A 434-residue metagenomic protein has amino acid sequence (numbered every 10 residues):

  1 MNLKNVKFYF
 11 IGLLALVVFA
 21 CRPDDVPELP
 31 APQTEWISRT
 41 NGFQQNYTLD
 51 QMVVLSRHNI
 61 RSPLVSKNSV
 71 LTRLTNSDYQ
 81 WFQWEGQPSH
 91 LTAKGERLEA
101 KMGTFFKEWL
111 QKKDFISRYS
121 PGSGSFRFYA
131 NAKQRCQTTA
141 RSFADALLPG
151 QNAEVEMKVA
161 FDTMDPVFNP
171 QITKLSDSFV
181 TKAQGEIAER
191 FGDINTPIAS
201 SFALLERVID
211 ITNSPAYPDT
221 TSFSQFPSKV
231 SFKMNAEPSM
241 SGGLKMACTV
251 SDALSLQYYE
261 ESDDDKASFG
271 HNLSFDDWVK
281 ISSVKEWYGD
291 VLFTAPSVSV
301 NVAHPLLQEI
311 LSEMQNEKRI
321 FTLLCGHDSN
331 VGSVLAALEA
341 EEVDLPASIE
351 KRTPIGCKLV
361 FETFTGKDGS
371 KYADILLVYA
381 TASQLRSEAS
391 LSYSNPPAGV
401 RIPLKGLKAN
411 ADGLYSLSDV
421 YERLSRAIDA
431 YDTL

Functional and structural regions predicted by a protein language model:
M1-F10: Bacterial N-terminal signal peptides that target proteins for export
I11-A15: Hydrophobic alpha-helical targeting segments used for export or membrane insertion
V17-A20: C-terminal motif of bacterial Sec signal peptides marking the signal peptidase cleavage site
R22-D24: Bacterial signal peptide processing site
V26-S125, N131-T322, G326-L434: Signature for phosphate-centric chemistry
